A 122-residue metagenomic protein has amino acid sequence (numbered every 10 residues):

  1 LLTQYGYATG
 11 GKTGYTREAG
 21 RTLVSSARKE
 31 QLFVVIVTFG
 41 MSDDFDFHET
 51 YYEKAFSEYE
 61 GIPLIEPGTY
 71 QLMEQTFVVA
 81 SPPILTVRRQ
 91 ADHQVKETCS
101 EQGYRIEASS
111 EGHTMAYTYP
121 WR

Functional and structural regions predicted by a protein language model:
L1-R122: Domain-terminus/edge residues, biased toward the C-terminal soluble/receptor-binding domains of extracytoplasmic
